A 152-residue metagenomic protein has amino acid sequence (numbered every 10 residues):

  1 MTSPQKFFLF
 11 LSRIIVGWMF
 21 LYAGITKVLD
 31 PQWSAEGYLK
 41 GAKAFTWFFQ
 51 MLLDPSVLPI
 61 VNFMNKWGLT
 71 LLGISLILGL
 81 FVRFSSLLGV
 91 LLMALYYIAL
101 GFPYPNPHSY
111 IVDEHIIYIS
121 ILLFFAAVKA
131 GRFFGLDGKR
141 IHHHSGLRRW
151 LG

Functional and structural regions predicted by a protein language model:
M1-Y38, W47-L71, L78-G152: Extended, low-polarity transmembrane helix blocks
